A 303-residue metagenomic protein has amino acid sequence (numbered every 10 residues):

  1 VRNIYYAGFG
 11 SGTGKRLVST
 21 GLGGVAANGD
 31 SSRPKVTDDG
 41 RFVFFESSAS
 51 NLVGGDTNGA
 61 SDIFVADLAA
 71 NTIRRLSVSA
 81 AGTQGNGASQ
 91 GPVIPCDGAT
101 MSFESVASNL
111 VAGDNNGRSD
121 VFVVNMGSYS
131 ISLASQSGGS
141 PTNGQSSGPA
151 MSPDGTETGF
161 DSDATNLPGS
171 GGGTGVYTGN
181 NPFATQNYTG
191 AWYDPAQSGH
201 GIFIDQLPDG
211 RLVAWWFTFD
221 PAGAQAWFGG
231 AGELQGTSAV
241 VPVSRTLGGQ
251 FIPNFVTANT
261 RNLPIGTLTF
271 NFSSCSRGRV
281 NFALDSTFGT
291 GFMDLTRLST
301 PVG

Functional and structural regions predicted by a protein language model:
V1-P182: Conserved "turn/edge" positions that cap or connect secondary-structure elements within repeat/scaffolded domains
P182-G303: Mature soluble binding/inhibitory domains
